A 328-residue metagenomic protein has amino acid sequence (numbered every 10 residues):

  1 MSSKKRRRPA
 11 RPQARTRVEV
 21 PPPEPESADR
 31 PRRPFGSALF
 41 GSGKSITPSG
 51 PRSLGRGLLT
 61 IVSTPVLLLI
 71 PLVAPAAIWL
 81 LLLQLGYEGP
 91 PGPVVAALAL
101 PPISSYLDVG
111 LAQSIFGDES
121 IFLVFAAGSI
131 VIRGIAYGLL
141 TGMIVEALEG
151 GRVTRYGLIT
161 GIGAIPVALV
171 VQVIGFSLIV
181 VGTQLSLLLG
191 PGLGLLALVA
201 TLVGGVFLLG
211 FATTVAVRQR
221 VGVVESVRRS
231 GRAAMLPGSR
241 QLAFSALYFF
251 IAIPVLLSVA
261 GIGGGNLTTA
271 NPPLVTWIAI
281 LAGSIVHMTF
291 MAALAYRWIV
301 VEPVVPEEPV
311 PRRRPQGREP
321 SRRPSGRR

Functional and structural regions predicted by a protein language model:
M1-P22: N-terminal targeting leaders characterized by basic, low-complexity, disordered sequences that direct proteins
S2-R6, E26-S45, V73-F116, T141 (+2 more regions): Juxtamembrane transition segments at transmembrane-helix termini in multipass membrane proteins
T47-A77, R155-V181, F207-L256: Interfacial aromatic "cap" segments that immediately flank transmembrane helices in multipass membrane proteins
L68-L69, L123-A127, L169-V170, L196-A200 (+3 more regions): Hydrophobic alpha-helical transmembrane segments
Y87-G117, G161-G190: Long, highly hydrophobic alpha-helical transmembrane signal-anchor segments
G117-G134, G194-G205, A279, G283: Alpha-helical transmembrane segments
F122-A147, T289-V301: Transmembrane alpha-helical segments in integral membrane proteins
I135-V167: Hydrophobic transmembrane alpha-helix segments characteristic of membrane transport and insertion machinery
